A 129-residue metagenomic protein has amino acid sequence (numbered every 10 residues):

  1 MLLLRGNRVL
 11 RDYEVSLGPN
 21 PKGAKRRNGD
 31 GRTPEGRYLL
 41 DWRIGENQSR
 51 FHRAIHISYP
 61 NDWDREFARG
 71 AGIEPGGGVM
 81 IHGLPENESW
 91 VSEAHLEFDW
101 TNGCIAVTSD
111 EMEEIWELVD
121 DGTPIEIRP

Functional and structural regions predicted by a protein language model:
L2-G6, N28-T33, G76-G78: Short acidic/polar alpha-helix capping motifs at helix-coil junctions
L2-K25, R128-P129: Intrinsically disordered, low-complexity, Pro/Ser/Thr/Asn/Gly/Ala-rich spacer/linker segments adjacent to signal
L2-R5, L39-I44: Beta-strand cores of secreted/periplasmic/IMS beta-sandwich domains, seen most often in copper-related folds
E14, K25, R32, V79 (+1 more regions): Short glycine- and Lys/Arg-enriched binding-loop motifs that mark or flank ligand-binding interfaces
L17-W42, W63-F67, S109-D110: N-terminal post-signal-peptidase region of extra-cytosolic proteins
W42-P129: Exported/periplasmic cell-wall-interacting domains
